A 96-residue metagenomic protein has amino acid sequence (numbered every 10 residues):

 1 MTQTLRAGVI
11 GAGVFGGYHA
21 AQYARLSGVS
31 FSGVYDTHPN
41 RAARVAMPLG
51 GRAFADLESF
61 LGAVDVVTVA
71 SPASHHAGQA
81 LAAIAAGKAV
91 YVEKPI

Functional and structural regions predicted by a protein language model:
M1-L49: N-terminal Rossmann-like dinucleotide-binding module
H19, L49-I96: Beta-loop-alpha module in the N-terminal Rossmann-like domain of NAD(P)-dependent dehydrogenases, especially those
